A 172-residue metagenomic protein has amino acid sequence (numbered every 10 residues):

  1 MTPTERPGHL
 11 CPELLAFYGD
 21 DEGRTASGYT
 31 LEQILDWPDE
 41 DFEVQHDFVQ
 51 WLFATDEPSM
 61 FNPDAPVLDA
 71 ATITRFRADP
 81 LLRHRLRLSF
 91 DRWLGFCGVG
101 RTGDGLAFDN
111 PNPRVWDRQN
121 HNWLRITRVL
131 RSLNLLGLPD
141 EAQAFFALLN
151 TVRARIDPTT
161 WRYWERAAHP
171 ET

Functional and structural regions predicted by a protein language model:
M1-A107, L133: N-terminal leader regions that mediate targeting or early regulatory function
D104-T172: Alpha-helical bundle/repeat cores within regulatory domains of eukaryotic proteins
